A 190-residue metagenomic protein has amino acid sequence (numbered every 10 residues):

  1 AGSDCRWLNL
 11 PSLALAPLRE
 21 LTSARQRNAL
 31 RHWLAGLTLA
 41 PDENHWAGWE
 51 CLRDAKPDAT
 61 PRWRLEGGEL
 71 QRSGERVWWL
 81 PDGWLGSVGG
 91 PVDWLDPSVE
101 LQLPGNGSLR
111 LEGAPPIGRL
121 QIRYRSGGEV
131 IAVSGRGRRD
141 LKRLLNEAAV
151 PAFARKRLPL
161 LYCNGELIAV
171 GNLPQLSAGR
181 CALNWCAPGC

Functional and structural regions predicted by a protein language model:
A1-C190: AMP-forming adenylation/ATP pyrophosphatase catalytic core
